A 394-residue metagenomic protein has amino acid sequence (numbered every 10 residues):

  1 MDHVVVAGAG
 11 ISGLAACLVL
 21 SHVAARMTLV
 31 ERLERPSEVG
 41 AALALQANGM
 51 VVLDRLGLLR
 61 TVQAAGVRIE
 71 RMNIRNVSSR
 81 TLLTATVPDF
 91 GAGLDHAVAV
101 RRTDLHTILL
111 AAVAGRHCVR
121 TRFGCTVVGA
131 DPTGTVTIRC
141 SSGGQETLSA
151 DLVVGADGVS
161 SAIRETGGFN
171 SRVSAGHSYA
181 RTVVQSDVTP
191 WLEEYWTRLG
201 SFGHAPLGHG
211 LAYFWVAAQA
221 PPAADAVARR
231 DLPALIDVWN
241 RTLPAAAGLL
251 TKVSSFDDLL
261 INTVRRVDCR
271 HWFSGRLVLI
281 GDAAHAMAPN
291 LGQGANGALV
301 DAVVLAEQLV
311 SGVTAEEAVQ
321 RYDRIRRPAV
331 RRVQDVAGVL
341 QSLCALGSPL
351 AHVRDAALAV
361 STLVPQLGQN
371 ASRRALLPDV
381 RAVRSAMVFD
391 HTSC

Functional and structural regions predicted by a protein language model:
M1-V4, S21, Q46-G167, R172-Q185 (+4 more regions): Conserved N-terminal helical subregion
D2, A64, L291, E307-C394: C-terminal helical "tail/cap" subdomain of flavin- and related membrane-associated enzymes
V5, T28, R120, Y213-W215: A structural signal for isolated positions on well-ordered beta-strands in alpha/beta enzyme cores
V5-H22, V30, G155, D258-A345: Conserved mid-domain beta->alpha element of the FAD-binding
S12, R35, S160: Conserved Rossmann-like nucleotide-cofactor binding loop
S21-A41: Glycine-rich FAD pyrophosphate-binding loop
L192-A224, I236-L243: Active-site substrate-recognition segment that forms the wall of the catalytic cavity or substrate channel
A226-D258, A315, D323-R324, P365: Flavin-binding catalytic cores
